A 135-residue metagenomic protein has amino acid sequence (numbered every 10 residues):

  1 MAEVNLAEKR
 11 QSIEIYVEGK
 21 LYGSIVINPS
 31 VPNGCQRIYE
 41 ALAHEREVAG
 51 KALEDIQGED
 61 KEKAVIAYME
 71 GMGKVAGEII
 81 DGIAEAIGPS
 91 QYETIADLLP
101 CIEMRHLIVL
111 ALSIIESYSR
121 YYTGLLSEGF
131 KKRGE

Functional and structural regions predicted by a protein language model:
M1-V65: Short N-terminal mixed-charge amphipathic segments
I15, I38, A67, Q91 (+1 more regions): Intrinsically disordered, low-complexity N-terminal regions enriched in serine/proline/glycine with scattered basic
P32, Y39, E62, M69 (+4 more regions): Generic detection of long, well-ordered alpha-helical segments
G58-E70, T94-L98: Short, surface-exposed loop/turn segments at secondary-structure junctions
M69-I87: Charged, long alpha-helical segments
D81-E135: C-terminal charged interaction modules
